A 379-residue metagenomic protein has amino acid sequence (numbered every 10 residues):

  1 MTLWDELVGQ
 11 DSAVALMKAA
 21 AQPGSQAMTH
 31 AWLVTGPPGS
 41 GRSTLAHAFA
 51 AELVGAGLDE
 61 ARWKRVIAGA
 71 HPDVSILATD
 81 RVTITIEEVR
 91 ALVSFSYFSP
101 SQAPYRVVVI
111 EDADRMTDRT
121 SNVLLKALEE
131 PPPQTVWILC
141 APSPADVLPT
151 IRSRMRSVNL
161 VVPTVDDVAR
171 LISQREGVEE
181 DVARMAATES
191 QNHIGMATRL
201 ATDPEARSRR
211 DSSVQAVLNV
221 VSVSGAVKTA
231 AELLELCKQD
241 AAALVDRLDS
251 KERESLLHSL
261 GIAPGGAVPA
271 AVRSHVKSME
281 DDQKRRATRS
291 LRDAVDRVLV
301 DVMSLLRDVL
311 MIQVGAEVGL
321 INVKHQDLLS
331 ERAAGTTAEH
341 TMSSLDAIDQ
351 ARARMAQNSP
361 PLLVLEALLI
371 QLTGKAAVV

Functional and structural regions predicted by a protein language model:
M1-E52, A56-R65, P133-Q134, P142-V298 (+1 more regions): Charged, glycine-rich active-site and insertion segments that engage polyanionic ligands
K18-P23, I86-V107, R115, R119-N122 (+1 more regions): Conserved alpha-helical scaffold flanking the Walker A/P-loop in AAA+ ATPase domains
A27-M28, I67-P72, T79, S101-P104 (+1 more regions): Short loop/turn elements that form and flank the Walker-type P-loop nucleotide-binding site in RecA-like NTPase cores
E60-T85, A145-V147: AAA+/P-loop NTPase substrate/partner-engagement loops
D80-E87, A113, S157-V158: Flexible beta-alpha connector loops of hexameric P-loop NTPases
Y97-S99, N122-L139, P149: Conserved catalytic/switch belt of AAA+ P-loop NTPases
V108, I138-A141: Conserved D-loop beta-strand region of ABC ATPase nucleotide-binding domains
D112-M116, P144: Conserved Walker B
